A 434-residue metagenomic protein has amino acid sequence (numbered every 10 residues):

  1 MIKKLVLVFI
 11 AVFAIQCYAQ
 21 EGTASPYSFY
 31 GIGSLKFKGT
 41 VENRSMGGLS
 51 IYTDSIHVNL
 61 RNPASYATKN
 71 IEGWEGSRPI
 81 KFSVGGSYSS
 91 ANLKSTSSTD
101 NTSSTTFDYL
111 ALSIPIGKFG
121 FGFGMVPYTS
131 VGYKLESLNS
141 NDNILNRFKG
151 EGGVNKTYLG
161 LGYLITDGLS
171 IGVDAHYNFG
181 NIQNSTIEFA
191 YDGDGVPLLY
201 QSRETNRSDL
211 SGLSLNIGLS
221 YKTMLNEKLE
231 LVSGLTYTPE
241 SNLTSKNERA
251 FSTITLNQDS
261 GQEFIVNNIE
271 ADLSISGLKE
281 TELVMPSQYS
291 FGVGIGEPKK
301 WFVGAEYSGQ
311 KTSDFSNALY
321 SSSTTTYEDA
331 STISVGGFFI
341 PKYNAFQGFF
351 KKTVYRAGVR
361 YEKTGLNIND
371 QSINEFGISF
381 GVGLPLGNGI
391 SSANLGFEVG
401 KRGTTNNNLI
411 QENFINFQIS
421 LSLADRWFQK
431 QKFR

Functional and structural regions predicted by a protein language model:
M1-S25, R434: Bacterial Sec-dependent N-terminal signal peptides
E21-R434: Subset of outer-membrane beta-barrel
